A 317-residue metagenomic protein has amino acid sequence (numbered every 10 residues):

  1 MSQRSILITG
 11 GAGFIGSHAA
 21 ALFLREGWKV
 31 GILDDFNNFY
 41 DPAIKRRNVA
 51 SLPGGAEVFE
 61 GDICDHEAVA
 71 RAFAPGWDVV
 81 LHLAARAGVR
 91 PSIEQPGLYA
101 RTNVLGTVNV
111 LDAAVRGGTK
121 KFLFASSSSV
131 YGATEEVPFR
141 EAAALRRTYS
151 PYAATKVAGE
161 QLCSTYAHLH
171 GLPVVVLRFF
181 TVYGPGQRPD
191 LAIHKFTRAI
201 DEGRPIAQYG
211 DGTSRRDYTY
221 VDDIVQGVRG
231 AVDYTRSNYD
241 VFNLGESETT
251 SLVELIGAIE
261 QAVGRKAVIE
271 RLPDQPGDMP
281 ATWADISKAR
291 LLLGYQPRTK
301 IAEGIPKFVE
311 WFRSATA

Functional and structural regions predicted by a protein language model:
M1-V182: N-terminal Rossmann-like NAD(P)+-binding domain of SDR-like oxidoreductases, especially those catalyzing
A19, V228-V232, I256-I259, I305-F312: Hydrophobic "lid"/C-terminal helical patch of Rossmann-like NAD(P)-dependent dehydrogenase/epimerase domains
W28, I301-A317: Amphipathic terminal alpha-helices
A50-G54, A142-L145, H170-P173, T197-Q208 (+2 more regions): A short C-terminal helix-loop "cap" of Rossmann-like NAD(P)-dependent dehydrogenase/epimerase domains
C64, E94, T102-L105, S150 (+7 more regions): Residue-level signal for the nucleotide or nucleotide-sugar donor/cofactor binding architecture
A68, N109-D112, Y218, D223-Q226 (+1 more regions): Conserved mid-core alpha-helix of short-chain dehydrogenase/reductase
V157, V182-K195, E202-R204, Q208-Y209 (+5 more regions): Glycine/proline-rich active-site loop of Rossmann-fold NAD(P)-dependent oxidoreductases
V221, V241, V253-E254, L272-Q296 (+2 more regions): Conserved C-terminal active-site "lid" loop/helix of NAD(P)H-dependent oxidoreductases that clamps the redox cofactor
